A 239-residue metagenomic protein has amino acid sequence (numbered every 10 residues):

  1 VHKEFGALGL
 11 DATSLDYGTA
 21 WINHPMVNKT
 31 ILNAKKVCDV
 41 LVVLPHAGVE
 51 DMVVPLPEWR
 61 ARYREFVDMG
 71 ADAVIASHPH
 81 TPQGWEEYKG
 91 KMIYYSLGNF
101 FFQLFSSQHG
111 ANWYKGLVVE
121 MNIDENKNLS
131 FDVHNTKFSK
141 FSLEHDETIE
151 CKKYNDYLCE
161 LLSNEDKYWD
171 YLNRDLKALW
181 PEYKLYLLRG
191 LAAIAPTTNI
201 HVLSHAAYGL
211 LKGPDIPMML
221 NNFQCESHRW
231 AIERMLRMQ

Functional and structural regions predicted by a protein language model:
V1-Q239: Acidic, metal/ion-coordinating pockets
